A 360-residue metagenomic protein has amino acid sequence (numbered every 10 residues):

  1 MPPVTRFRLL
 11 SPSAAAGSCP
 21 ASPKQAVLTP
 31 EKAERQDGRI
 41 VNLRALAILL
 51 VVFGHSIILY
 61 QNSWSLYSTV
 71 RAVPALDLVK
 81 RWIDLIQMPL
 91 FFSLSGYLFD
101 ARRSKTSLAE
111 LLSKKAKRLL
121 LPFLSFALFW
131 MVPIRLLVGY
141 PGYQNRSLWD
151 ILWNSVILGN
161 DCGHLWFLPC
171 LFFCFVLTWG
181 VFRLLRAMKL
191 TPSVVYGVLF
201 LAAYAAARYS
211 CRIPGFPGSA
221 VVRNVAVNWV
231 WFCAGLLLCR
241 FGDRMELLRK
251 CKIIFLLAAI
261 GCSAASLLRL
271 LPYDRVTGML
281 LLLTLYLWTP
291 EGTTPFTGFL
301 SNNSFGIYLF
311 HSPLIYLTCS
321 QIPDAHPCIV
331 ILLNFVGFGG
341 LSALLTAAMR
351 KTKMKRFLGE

Functional and structural regions predicted by a protein language model:
M1-A203, D324-E360: Membrane-cytosol interface segments of multi-pass membrane proteins, especially ER/Golgi lipid-handling enzymes
T29, A206-P214, G218-A220, N224-W231 (+2 more regions): Alpha-helical transmembrane segments and terminal signal-anchor/GPI-anchor hydrophobic tails, characterized by long
L43-L46, A187-F200, S219, R223 (+5 more regions): Membrane-interface starts of transmembrane alpha-helices
F53-S56, A127-L128, V198-R212, L257-L268 (+1 more regions): Aromatic-anchored segments of alpha-helical transmembrane domains
I86-F91, H164-V176, V222-A234, P272-T284 (+3 more regions): Membrane-embedded alpha-helical segments of multi-pass membrane proteins, especially the transmembrane helices
Y97-D100, C174, T178-R186, N228-R244 (+4 more regions): Hydrophobic transmembrane alpha-helices
I260-R356: Alpha-helical transmembrane segments of multi-pass integral membrane proteins
